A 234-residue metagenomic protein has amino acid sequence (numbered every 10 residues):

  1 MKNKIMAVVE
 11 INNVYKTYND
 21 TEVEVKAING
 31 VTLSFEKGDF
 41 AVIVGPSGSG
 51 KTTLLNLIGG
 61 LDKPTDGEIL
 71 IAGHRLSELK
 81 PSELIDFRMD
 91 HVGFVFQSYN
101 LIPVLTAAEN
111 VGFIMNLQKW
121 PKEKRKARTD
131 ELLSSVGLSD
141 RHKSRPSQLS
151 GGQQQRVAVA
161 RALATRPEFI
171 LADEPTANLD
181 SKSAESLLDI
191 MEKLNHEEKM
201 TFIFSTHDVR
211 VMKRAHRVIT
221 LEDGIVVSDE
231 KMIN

Functional and structural regions predicted by a protein language model:
M1-T17, S228-N234: ABC-family P-loop ATPase nucleotide-binding domain
A7-L221: ABC family nucleotide-binding domain
E83, I225, I233: Residue-level detector of flexible, active-site-proximal loop/helix-junction positions within diverse enzyme catalytic
V218-E230: H-loop (His-switch) and adjacent beta-strand-loop-beta switch element of ABC-type ATPase nucleotide-binding domains
